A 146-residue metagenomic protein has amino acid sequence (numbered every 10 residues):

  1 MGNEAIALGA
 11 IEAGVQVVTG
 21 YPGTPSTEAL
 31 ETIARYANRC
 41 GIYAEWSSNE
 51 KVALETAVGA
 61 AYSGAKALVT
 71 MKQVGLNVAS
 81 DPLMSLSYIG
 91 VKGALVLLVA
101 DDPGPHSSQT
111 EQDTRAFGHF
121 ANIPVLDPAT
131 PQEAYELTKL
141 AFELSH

Functional and structural regions predicted by a protein language model:
M1-K139: Thiamine diphosphate
